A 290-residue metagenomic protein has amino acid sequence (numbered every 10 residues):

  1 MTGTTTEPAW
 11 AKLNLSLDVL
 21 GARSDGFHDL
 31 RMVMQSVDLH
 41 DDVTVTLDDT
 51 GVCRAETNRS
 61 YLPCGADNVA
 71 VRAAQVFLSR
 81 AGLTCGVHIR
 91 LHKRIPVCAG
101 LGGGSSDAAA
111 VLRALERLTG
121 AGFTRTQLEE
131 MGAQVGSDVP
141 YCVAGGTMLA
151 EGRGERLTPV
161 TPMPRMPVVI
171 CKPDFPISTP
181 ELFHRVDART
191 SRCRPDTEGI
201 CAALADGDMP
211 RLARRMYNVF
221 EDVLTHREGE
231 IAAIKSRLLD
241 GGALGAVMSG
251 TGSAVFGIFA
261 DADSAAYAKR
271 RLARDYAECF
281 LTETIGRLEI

Functional and structural regions predicted by a protein language model:
M1-A99, R117-T126, M163, I170-F175: ATP-binding N-lobe of GHMP and related small-molecule kinases
L15, V43-V45, A70, G104 (+5 more regions): Residue-level signal for inorganic ion chemistry
M32-M34, E129, V139, E155-T161: A generic local secondary-structure boundary/capping motif
D49-P63, V111, D206-M216: Short, basic/glycine-rich phosphate-binding loops at helix/coil junctions that contact nucleotide phosphates
G86, A108, L112-L149: Contiguous, small/hydrophobic- and glycine-enriched helical/loop subdomains that border and often "cap" functional
R90-T119, S137, L244-F259: Glycine/serine-rich anion-binding loops at beta->alpha junctions that coordinate negatively charged ligand groups
A144, L149-G245, A260-I290: Conserved, helical-rich catalytic subdomain that frames metal- and/or nucleotide-binding sites in enzyme alpha/beta
